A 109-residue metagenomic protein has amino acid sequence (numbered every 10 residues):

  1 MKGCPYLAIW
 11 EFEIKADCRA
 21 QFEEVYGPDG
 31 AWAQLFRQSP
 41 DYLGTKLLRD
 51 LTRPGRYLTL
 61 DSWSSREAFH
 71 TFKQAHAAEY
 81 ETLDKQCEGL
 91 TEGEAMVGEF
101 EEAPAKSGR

Functional and structural regions predicted by a protein language model:
M1-L7, L43-G55, E81-R109: Glycine-rich beta-strand-turn "strand-cap" elements at beta-sheet edges
Y6-E13, G44-A75: Short, well-ordered beta-strand segments in beta-rich or mixed alpha/beta enzyme and ligand-binding folds
F12-K15, R19-A20: N-terminal presequence-like segments and adjacent domain-start helices
Q21, G27-G44, S62-V97: An amphipathic, aromatic/His-enriched active-site/gating alpha helix that lines ligand/cofactor pockets
